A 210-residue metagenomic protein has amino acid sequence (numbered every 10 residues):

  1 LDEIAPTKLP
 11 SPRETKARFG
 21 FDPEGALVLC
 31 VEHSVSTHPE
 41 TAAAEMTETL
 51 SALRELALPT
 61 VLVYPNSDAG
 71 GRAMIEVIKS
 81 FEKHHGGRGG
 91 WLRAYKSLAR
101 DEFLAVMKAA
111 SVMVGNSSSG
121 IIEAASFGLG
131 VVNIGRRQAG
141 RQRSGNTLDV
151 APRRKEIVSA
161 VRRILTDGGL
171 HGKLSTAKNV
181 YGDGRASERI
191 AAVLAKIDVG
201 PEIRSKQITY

Functional and structural regions predicted by a protein language model:
L1-Y210: Nucleotide-activated sugar donor-binding and catalytic core shared by glycosyltransferases and related lipid-linked
